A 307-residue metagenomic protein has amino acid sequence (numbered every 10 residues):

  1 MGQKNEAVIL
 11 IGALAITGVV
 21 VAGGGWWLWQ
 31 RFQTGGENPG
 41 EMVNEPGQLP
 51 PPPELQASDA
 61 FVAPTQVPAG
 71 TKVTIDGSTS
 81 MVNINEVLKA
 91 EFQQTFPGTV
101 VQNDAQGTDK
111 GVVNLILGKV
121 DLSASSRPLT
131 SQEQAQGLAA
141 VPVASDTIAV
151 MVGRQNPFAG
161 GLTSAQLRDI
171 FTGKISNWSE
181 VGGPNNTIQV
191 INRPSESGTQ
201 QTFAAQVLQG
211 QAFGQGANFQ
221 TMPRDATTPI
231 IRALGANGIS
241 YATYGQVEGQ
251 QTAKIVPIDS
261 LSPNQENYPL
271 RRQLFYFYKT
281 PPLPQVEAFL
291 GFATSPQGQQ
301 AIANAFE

Functional and structural regions predicted by a protein language model:
G2-V100, A105-D109, V113-N114, R127-P128 (+3 more regions): Exported/periplasmic ABC-transporter solute-binding proteins
K119: Conserved functional loop/turn residues at catalytic and ligand-binding sites
